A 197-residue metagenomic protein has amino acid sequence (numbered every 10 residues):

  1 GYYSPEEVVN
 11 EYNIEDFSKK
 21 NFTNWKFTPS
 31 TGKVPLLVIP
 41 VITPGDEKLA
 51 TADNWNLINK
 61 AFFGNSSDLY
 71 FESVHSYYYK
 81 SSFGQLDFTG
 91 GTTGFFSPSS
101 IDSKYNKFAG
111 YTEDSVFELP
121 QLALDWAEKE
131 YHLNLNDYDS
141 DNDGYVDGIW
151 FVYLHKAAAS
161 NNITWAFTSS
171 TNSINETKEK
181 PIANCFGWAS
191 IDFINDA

Functional and structural regions predicted by a protein language model:
Y2-A197: Active-site-proximal segment of zinc-dependent metalloprotease catalytic domains
